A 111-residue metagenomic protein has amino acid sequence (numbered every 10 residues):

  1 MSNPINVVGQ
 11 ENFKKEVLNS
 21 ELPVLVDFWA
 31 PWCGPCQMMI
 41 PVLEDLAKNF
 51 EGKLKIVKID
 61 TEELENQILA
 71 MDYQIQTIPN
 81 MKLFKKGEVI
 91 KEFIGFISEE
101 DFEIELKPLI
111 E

Functional and structural regions predicted by a protein language model:
M1-S20, P108-E111: N-terminal leader/targeting and pre-domain segments
V7-G9, F28, I40-A47, E51-N66: Thiol-based oxidoreductase modules, predominantly thioredoxin-like and allied folds used for disulfide exchange
F13, F28-W29, F84: Conserved hydrophobic/aromatic "anchor" residues that stabilize well-ordered secondary structure elements
N19-P31: Short active-site neighborhood of thiol/selenol oxidoreductases, capturing the structured segment around
C33-C36: Short cysteine clusters
M71-Q76: A short glycine-leucine-enriched loop at secondary-structure breakpoints that most characteristically corresponds
T77, K82-E111: Non-catalytic, surface beta->alpha helical segment in thiol-disulfide oxidoreductase systems
